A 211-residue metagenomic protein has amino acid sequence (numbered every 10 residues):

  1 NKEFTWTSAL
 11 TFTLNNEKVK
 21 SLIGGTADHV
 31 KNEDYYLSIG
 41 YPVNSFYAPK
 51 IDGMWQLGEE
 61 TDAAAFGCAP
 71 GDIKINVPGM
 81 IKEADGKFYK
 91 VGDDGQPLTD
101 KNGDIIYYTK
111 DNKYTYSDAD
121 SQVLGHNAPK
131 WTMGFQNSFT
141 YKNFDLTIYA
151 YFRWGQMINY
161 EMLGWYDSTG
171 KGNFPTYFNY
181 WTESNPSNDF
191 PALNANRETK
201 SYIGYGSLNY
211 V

Functional and structural regions predicted by a protein language model:
K2-G125, D167, N179, N185-A195: Conserved small-residue
F4, P129-M133, V211: Residues that define the transmembrane beta-barrel architecture of outer-membrane proteins
W6-S8, F135, Y141, L146-I148: Transmembrane beta-strands of outer-membrane beta-barrel proteins
F12-K18, Y141-N143, F152-Q156: Transmembrane beta-strands of outer-membrane beta-barrel pores
T109-N112, A128, N143-D145, A150: Segments forming glycine/polar-rich beta-alpha architectures that bind adenosine-containing cofactors
A119-D120, T132-F135, R153: Short, hydrophobic/aromatic alpha-helical segments in well-folded domains
L124-H126, F135-S138: Long, compositionally biased low-complexity segments
R153-V211: Extracytoplasmic gating/loop element in the C-terminal half of outer-membrane beta-barrel translocons and assembly
